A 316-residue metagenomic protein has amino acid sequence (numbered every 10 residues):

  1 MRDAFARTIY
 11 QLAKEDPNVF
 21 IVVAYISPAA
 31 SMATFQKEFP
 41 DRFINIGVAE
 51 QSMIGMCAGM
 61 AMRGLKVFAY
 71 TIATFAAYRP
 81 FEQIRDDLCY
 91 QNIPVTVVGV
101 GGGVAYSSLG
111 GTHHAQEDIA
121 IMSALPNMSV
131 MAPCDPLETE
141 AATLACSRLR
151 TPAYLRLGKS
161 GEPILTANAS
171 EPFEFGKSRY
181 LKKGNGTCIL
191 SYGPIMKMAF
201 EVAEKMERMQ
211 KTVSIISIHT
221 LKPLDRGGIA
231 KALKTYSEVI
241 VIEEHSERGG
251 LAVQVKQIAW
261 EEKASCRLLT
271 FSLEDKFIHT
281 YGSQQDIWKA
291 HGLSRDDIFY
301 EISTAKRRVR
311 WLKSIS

Functional and structural regions predicted by a protein language model:
M1-R156, G161, P172, W311-S316: Thiamine diphosphate
R2-F5, E15-N18, V23-K37, Y106-S107 (+1 more regions): Thiamine diphosphate
